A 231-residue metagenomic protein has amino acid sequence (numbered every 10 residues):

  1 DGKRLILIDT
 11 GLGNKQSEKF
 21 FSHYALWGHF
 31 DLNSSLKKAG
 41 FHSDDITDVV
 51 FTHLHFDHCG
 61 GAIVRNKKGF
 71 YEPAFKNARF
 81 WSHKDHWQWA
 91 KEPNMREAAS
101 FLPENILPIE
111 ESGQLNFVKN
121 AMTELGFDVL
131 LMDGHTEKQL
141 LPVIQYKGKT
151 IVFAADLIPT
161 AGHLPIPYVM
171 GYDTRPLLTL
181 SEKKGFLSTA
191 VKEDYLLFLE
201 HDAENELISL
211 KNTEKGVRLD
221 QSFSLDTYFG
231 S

Functional and structural regions predicted by a protein language model:
D1-S34, K38, L141-D156: Conserved beta-strand hairpin/beta-sheet module of binuclear metal-dependent hydrolase folds, prominently
I8, N14-E18, W89-K91, T160-P165: Short acidic/His/Gly/Ser-rich catalytic and metal-binding motifs that mark active-site loops of diverse hydrolases
T10-G13, L54, D85-H86, G134-T136 (+3 more regions): Active-site metal-binding loops of divalent metal-dependent hydrolases
A25-S34, K147-S231: Cap/insert and terminal regions of metallo-dependent hydrolase folds
W27-F41, D45, A74-L131, T136 (+1 more regions): Metallo-beta-lactamase
I46-D57: Metallo-beta-lactamase
C59-F70, S209-N212: Metal-dependent catalytic neighborhoods of phosphoester/phosphodiester hydrolases
C59-I63, L130-L140: Active-site glycine- and acidic-residue-rich loops that bind and position anionic ligands or nucleotide-like cofactors
